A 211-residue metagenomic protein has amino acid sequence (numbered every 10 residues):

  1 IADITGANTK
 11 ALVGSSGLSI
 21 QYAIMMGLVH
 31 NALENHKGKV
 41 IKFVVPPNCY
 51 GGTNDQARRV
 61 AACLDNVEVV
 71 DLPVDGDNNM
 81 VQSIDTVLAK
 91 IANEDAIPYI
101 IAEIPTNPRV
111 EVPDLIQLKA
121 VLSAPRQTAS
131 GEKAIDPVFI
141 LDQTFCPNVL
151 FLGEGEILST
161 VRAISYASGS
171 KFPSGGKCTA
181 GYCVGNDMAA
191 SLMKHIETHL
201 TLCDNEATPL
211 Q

Functional and structural regions predicted by a protein language model:
I4-Q211: Conserved PLP-enzyme active-site core in the AAT-like
